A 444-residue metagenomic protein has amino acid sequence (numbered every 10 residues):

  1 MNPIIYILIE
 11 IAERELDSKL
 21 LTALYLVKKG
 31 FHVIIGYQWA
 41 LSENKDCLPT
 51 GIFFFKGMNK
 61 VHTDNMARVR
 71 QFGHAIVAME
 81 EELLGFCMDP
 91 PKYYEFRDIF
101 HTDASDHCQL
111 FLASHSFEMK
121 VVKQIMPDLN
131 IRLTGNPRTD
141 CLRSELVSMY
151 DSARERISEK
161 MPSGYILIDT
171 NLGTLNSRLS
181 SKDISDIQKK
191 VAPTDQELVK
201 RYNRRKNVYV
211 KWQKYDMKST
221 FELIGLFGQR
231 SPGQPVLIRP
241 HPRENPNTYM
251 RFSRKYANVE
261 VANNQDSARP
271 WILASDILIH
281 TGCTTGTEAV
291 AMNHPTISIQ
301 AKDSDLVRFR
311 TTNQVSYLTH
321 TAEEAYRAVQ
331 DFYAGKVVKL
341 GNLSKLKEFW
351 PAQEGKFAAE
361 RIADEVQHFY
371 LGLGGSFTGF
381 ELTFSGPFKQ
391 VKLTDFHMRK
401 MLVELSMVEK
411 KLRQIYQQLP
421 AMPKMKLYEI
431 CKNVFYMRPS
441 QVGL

Functional and structural regions predicted by a protein language model:
M1-R14, T220-P232: A short, flexible N-terminal coil/short beta segment enriched in small residues
P3-I157, I168-D169, T174-N176, E244 (+1 more regions): Active-site and donor-binding regions of nucleotide-sugar-utilizing enzymes
I34, F54, V77-M79, L110-L112 (+7 more regions): Hydrophobic/aromatic beta-strand patches that form the interior of the parallel beta-sheet core in alpha/beta enzyme
Q38, Y209-V210, K214, K218-F221 (+2 more regions): Donor nucleotide-activated moiety binding/catalytic core segment of transferases that use nucleotide-activated donors
L41-N44, D64, D266-P270, E324 (+1 more regions): Short acidic active-site motifs
V147-R251: Conserved catalytic-core segment of nucleotide-activated headgroup transferases in glycan assembly
R204-R205, R327-L444: C-terminal amphipathic helix plus adjacent low-complexity, charged tail appended to glycosyltransferase catalytic
M250-Y256, T284-E354: Catalytic binding pocket for nucleotide-activated donors in carbohydrate/polymer assembly enzymes
